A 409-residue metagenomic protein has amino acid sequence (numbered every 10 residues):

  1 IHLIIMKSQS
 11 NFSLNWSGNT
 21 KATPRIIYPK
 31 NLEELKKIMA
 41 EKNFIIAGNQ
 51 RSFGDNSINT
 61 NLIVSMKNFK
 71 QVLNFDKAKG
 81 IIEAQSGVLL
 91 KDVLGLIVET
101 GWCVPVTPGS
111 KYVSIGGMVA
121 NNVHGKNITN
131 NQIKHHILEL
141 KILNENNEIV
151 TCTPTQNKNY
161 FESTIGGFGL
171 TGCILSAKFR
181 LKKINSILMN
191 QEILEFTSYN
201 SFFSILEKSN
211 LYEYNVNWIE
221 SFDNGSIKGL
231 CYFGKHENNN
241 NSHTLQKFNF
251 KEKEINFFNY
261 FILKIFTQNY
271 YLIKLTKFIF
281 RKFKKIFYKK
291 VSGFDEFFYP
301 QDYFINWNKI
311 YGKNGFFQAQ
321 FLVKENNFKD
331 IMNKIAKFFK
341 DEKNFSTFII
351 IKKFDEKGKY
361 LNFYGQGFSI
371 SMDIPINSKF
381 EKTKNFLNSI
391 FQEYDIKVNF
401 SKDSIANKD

Functional and structural regions predicted by a protein language model:
I1-I5: Short, Lys/Arg-enriched N-terminal segments with co-localized hydrophobic residues within the first ~10-30 amino acids
S17-Y112, N121-N127, I351, D403: Glycine-rich N-terminal segment of FAD-binding domains in flavoprotein oxidoreductases, spanning the beta-loop-helix
N19, I38, N56-S57, N74-K77 (+5 more regions): Solvent-exposed alpha-helices and their adjacent loops that cap or buttress functional pockets in soluble metabolic
I45, N144-I149, T153-F168, L175-S176 (+1 more regions): C-terminal structured subdomain/cap of oxidoreductase catalytic cores
G54-L73, N127-N147, C173-R180: Structural signature of FAD isoalloxazine-binding scaffolds in flavoprotein oxidoreductases
L138-D330, F345: C-terminal substrate-binding/cap subdomain adjacent to the FAD-binding core in PCMH-type and related FAD-linked
S292-K408: Substrate-recognition/cap regions that form aromatic- and gly/pro-loop-enriched pockets for small-molecule ligands
